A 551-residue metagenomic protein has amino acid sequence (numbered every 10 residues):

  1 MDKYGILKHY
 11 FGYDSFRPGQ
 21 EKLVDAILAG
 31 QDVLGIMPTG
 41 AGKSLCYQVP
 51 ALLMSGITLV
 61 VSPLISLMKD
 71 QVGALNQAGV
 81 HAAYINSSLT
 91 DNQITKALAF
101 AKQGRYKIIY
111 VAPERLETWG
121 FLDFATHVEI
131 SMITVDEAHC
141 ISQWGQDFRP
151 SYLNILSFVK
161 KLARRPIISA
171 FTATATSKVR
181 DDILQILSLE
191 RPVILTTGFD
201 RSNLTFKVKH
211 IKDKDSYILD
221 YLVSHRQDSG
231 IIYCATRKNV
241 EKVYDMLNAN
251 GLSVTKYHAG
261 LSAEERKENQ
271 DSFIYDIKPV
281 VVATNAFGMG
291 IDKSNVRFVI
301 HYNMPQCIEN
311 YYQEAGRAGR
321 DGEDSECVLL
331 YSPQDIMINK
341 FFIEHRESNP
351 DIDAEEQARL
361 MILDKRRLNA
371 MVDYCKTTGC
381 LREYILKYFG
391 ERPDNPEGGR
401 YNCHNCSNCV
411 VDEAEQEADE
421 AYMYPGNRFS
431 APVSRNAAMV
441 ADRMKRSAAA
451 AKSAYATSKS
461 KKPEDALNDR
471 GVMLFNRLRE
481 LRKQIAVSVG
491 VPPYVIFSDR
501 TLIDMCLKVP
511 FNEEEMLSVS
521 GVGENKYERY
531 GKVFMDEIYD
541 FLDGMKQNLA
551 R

Functional and structural regions predicted by a protein language model:
M1-K3, M337-I338, E347-E356, L363-K365 (+1 more regions): Accessory DNA-binding and partner-docking regions appended to nucleic-acid-acting proteins, especially the terminal
M1-Y10, D14, P18, K22-S44 (+3 more regions): Helicase motor core with emphasis on the C-terminal RecA-like subdomain
Q20-L23, M371, L502: Short alpha-helical "packing" element that flanks the helix-turn-helix/winged-helix DNA-binding module
A26, H301, Y374, D504-M505: Short alpha-helical segment immediately N-terminal to, or the first helix within, an HTH/HTH-like DNA-binding domain
S66: Conserved Rossmann-like nucleotide-cofactor binding loop
